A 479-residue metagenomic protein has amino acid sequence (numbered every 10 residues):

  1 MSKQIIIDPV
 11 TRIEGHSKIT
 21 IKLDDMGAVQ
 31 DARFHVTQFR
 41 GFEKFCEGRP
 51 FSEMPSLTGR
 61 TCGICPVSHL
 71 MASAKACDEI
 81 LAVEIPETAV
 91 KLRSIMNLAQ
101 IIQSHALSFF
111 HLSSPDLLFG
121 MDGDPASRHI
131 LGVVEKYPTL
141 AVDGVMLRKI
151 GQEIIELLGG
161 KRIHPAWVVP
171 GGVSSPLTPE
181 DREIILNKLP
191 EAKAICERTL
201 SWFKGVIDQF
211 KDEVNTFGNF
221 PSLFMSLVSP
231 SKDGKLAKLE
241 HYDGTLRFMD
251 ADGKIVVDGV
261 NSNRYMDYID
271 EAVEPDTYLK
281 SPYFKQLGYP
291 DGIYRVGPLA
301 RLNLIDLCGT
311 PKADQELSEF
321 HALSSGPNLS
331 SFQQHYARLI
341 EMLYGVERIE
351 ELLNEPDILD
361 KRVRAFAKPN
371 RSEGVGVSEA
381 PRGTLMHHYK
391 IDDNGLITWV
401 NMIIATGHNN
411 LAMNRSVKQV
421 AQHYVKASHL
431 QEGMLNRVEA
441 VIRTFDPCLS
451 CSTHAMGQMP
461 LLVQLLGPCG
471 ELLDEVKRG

Functional and structural regions predicted by a protein language model:
M1-T384, N394, I404-G479: Active-site bordering "gate/hinge" segments that shape substrate access to catalytic or cofactor-binding pockets
K390-I391: Aromatic-rich beta-strand edge motifs centered on tyrosine
